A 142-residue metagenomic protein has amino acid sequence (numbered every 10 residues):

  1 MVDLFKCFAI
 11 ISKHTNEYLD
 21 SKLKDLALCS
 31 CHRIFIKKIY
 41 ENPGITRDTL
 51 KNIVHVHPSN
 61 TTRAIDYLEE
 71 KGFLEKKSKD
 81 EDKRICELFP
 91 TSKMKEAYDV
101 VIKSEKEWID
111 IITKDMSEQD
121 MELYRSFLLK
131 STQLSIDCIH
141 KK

Functional and structural regions predicted by a protein language model:
M1-L26: N-terminal leader segment of winged-helix/HTH proteins
K6, I34-K38, T62-R63: Base-recognition residues in the alpha-helical recognition helix of bacterial helix-turn-helix
A9, K37-E41, I102: Short, locally clustered residues in the helix-turn-helix/winged-helix DNA-binding domain
E17-H57: N-terminal helix-turn-helix DNA-binding core of bacterial DNA-binding proteins
I39-E41, V54-P58, I65, W108 (+1 more regions): Anionic, Ser/Thr-rich low-complexity intrinsically disordered regions
N42, R47, E87, E122 (+1 more regions): Alpha-helical transmembrane segments and membrane-interface helix-loop junctions in multi-pass membrane proteins
R47-D48, S59, D66, C86: Residues within helix-turn-helix
D66-R125, L129: Charged, amphipathic alpha-helical coiled-coil/dimerization segments
